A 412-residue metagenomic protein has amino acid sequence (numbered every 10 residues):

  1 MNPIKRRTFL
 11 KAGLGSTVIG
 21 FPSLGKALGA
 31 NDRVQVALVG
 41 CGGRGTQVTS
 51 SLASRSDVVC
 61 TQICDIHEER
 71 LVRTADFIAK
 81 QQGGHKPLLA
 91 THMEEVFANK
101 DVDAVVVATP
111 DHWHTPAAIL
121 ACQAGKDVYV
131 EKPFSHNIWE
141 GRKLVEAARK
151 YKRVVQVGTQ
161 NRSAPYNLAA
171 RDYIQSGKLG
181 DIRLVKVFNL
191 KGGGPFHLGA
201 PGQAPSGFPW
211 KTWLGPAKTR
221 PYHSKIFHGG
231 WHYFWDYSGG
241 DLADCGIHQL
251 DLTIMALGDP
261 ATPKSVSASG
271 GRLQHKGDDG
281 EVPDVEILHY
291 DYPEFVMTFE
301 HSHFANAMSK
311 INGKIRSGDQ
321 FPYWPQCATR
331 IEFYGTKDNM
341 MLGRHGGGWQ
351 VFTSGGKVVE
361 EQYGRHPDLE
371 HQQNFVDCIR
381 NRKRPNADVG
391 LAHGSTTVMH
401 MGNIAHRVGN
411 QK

Functional and structural regions predicted by a protein language model:
M1-D127, W139-V154: N-terminal glycine-/serine-/threonine-rich beta1-alpha1-beta2 phosphate-ribose binding loop of Rossmann-like
G45, L89, H114, S163-Y166 (+2 more regions): Conserved donor sugar-nucleotide recognition element shared by glycan-biosynthetic enzymes
A53, F97, A148, I174 (+3 more regions): Hydrophobic residues in alpha-helical segments
D65, G84, A108-H112, S135-W139 (+5 more regions): Alpha-helix capping and helix-loop boundary segments enriched in small/acidic/polar residues
D127, S135-T212: A contiguous active-site-proximal alpha/beta segment in oxidoreductase catalytic domains
K132: Short basic (Lys/Arg) and small-residue
L168-A169, D181, K186, L190-G239 (+2 more regions): Contiguous beta-strand/loop segments that form the cofactor/metal-binding neighborhood of enzyme cores
